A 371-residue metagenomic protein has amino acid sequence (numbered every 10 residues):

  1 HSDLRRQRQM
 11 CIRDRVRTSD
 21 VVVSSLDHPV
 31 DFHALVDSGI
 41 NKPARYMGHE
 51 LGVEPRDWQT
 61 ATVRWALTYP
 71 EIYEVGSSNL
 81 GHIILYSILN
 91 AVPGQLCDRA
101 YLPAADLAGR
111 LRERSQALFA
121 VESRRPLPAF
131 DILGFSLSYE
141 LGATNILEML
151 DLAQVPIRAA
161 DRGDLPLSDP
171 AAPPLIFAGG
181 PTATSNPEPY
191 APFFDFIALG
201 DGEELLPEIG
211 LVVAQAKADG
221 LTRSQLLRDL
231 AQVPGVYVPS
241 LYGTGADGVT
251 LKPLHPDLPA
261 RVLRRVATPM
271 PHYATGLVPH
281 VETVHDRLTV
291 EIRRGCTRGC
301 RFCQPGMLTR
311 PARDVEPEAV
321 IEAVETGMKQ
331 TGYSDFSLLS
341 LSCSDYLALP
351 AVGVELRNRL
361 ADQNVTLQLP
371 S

Functional and structural regions predicted by a protein language model:
H1-D14: Single conserved hydrophobic/aromatic residue that forms the stacking wall/gate of nucleotide- or nucleobase-binding
V16-P43, V92: Helix-enriched interaction subdomains in cytosolic or periplasmic regions, typified by TIR/SEFIR signaling/NADase cores
V36-A66, Y73-E74, P239, T244-T289: N-terminal [4Fe-4S]-dependent radical SAM core
W65, P70, G76-S87, A91-D98 (+3 more regions): Low-complexity, highly charged intrinsically disordered N-terminal segments that act as targeting/localization
L67-E71, Y86-L89, L277-R301, M328 (+1 more regions): N-terminal pre-triad scaffold of radical SAM enzymes
L67-I72, L141, T326-S371: Conserved SAM/AdoMet-binding glycine-rich loop
L102-K252: Glycine-rich beta-alpha loop elements in corrinoid/cobalamin-binding modules across cobalamin-dependent enzymes
C303-A319: Iron-sulfur (Fe-S) cluster-binding segments and ferredoxin-like electron-carrier domains, especially [2Fe-2S]
